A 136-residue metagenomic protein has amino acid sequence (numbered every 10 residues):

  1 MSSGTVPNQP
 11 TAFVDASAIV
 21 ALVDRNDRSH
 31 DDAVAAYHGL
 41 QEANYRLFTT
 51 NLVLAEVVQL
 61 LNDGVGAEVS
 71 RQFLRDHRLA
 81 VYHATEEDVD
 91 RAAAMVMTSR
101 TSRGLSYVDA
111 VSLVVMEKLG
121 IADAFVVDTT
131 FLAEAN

Functional and structural regions predicted by a protein language model:
S2-A12, V34-S102, A110, V114 (+2 more regions): PIN-domain endoribonuclease scaffold, especially VapC-family toxins
F13-L22: Generic N-terminal amphipathic, Lys/Arg-enriched alpha-helix
R25-R28, N136: Short, conserved catalytic or interaction motifs in soluble domains
H30-D32: Glycine-rich, phosphate-binding/catalytic loops in enzymes
V127: Conserved residues at the C-terminal ends of beta-strands
T130: Catalytic metal-binding/acid-base residues of hydrolase active sites
